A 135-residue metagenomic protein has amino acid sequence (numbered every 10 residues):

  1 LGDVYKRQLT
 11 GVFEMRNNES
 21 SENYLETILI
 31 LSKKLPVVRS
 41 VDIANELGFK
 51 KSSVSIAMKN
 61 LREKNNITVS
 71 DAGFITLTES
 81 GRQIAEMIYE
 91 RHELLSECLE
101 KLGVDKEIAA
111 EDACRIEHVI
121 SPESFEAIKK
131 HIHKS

Functional and structural regions predicted by a protein language model:
L1-Y5: Short, small-residue-biased leader/transition segments that mark boundaries at the very start of proteins
T10-V12, E111-S135: C-terminal regulatory/oligomerization modules of transcriptional regulators
R16-F49: N-terminal helix-turn-helix DNA-binding core of bacterial DNA-binding proteins
S52, E107: Key DNA-contact positions within bacterial/archaeal DNA-binding proteins
N65: Glycine-centered, phosphate/nucleic-acid-interacting loop/turn motifs that mediate DNA/RNA or nucleotide
G73-R91: Basic, amphipathic "hinge/linker" alpha-helix immediately C-terminal to the N-terminal HTH DNA-binding motif
